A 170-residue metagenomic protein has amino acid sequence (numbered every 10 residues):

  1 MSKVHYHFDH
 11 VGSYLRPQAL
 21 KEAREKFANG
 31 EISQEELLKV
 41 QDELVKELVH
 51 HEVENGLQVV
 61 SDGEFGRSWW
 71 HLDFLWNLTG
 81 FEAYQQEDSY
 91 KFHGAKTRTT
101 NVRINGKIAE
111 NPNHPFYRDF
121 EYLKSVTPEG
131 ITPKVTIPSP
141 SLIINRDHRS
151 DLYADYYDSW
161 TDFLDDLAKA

Functional and structural regions predicted by a protein language model:
M1-A170: Domain-level signal for soluble alpha/beta catalytic cores
